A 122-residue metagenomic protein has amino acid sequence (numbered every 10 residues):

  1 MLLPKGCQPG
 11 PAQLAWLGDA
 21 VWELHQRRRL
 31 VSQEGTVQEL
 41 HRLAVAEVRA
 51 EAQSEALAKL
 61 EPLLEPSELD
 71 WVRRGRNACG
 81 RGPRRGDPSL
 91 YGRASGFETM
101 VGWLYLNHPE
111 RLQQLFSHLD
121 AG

Functional and structural regions predicted by a protein language model:
M1-G122: Double-stranded RNA-binding/processing signature
